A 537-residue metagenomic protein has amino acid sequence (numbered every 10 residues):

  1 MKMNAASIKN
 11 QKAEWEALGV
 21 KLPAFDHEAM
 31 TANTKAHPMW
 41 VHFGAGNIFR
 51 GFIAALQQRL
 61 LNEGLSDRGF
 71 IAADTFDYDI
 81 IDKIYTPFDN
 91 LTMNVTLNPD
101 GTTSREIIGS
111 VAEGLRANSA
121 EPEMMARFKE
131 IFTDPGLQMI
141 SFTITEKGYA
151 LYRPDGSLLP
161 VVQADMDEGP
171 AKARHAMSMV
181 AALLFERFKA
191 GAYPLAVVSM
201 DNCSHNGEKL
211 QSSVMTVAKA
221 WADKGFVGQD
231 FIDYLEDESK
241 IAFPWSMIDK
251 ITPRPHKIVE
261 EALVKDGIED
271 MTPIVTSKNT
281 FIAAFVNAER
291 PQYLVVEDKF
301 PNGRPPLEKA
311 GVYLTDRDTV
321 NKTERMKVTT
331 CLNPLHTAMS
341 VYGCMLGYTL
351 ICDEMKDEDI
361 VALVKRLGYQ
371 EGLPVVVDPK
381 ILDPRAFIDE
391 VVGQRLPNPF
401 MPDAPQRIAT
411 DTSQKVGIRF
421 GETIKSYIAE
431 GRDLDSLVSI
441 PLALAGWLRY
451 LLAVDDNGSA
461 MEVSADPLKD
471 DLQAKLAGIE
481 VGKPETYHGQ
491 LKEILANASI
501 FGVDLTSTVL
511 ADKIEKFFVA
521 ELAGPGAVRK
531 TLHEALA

Functional and structural regions predicted by a protein language model:
M1-F43, N47-A537: Substrate/ligand-engaging "lid" and interaction regions
